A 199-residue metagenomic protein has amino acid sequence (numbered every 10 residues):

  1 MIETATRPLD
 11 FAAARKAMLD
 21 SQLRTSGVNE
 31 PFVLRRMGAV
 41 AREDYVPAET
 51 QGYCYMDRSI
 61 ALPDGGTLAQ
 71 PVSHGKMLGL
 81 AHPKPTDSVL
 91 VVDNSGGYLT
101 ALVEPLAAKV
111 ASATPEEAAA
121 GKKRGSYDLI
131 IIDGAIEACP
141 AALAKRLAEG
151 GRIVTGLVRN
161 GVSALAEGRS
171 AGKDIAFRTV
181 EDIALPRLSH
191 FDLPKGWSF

Functional and structural regions predicted by a protein language model:
M1-A113, R169-F199: Class I SAM-dependent transferase core
P85-T86, L147-I153: Short glycine-dipeptide loop
V91, I131-I132, T155: Redox-cofactor binding/interface segments in oxidoreductases and associated redox assembly factors
G96, D133-A138, R159-G161: Short beta->alpha connector loops
S112-A120: Adenosine-cofactor binding site in Rossmann-like domains, unifying the SAM/SAH pocket of S-adenosylmethionine-dependent
A119-I130, E137-A138: A short acidic, Gly/Pro-enriched loop at the edge of an enzyme's catalytic core that lines a small-molecule cofactor
G150-R169: ADP-ribose/adenylate-binding Rossmann-like module
